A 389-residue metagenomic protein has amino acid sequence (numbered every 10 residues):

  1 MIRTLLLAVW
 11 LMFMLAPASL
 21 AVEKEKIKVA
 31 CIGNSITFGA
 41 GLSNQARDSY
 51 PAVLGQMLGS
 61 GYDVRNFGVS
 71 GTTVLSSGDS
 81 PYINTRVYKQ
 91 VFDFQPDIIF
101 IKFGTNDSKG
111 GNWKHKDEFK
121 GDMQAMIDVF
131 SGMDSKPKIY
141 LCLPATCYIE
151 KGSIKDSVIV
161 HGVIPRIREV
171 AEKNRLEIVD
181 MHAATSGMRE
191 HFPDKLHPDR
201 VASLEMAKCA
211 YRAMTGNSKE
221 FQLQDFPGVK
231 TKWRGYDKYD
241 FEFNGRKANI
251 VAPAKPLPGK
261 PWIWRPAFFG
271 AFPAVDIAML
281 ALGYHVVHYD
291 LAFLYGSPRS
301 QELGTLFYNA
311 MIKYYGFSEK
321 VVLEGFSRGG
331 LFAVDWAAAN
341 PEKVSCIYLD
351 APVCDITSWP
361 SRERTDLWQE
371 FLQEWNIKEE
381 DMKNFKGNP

Functional and structural regions predicted by a protein language model:
E25-C31, I36-Q124, V158: Conserved SGNH/GDSL esterase-like catalytic core that processes O-acyl groups on lipids and polysaccharides
L42, A145-S218: Catalytic His-Asp segment of secreted/periplasmic serine-dependent ester chemistry enzymes
S80-I83, D335-F385: Hydrolase active-site cap/lid region
K102-N106, D128-H161: Active-site segments of SGNH/GDSL-like serine hydrolases that catalyze O-acetyl group transfer/hydrolysis on lipids
D134-K136, L306-S327, P341-K343: Gly/Ser-rich "nucleophile elbow"/oxyanion-hole loop immediately N-terminal to the catalytic nucleophile in hydrolases
S218-P258, D366-W375: A domain-start/cap signature at the N-terminus of enzymes
Y295-G316, D335: Alpha/beta-hydrolase active-site loop
G325-D335: Glycine-rich nucleophile elbow surrounding the catalytic serine of serine-hydrolase chemistry
